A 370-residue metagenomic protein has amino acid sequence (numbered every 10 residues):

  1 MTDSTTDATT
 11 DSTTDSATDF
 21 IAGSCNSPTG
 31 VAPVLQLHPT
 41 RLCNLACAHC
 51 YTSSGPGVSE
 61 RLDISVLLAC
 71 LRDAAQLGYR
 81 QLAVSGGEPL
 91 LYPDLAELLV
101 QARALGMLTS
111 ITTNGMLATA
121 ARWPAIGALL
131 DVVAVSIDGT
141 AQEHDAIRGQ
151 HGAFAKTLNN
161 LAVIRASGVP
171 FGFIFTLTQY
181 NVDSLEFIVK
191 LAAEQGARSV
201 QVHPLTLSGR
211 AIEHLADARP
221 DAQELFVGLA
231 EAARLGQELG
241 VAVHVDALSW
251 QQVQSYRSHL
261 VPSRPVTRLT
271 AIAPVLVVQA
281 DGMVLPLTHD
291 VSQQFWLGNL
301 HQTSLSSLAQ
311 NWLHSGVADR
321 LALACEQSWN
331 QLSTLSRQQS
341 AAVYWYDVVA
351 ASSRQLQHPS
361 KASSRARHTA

Functional and structural regions predicted by a protein language model:
M1-P124, L129: Conserved alpha-helical substructure of the radical SAM core
T18-N26, P286-A370: Flexible mid-to-C-terminal extensions adjoining Fe-S/redox cofactors in radical SAM and related proteins
V34, S54-L62, Y79-L91, L105-A118 (+4 more regions): Core AdoMet radical
Y51, R122, R148, T288 (+1 more regions): Short, flexible helix/strand-to-coil boundary loops that buttress conserved ligand/catalytic motifs in alpha/beta
G87, D246-L248, A324-C325: Short, solvent-exposed turn/loop segments enriched in Gly/Ser/Thr/Pro and often Arg
L129, S136, A146, Q150-L285 (+2 more regions): Radical SAM enzyme [4Fe-4S]-AdoMet core and its adjacent flexible, acidic and glycine-rich loops/tails across
